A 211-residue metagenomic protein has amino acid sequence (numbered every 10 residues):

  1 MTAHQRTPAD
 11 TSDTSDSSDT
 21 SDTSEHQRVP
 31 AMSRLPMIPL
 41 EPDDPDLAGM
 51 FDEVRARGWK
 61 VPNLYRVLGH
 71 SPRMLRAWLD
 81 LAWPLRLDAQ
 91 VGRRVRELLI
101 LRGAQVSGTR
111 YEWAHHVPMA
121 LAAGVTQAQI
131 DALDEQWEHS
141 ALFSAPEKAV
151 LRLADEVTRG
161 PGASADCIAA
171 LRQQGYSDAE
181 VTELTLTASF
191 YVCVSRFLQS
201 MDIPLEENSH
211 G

Functional and structural regions predicted by a protein language model:
T2-G211: Hydrophobic alpha-helical segments
